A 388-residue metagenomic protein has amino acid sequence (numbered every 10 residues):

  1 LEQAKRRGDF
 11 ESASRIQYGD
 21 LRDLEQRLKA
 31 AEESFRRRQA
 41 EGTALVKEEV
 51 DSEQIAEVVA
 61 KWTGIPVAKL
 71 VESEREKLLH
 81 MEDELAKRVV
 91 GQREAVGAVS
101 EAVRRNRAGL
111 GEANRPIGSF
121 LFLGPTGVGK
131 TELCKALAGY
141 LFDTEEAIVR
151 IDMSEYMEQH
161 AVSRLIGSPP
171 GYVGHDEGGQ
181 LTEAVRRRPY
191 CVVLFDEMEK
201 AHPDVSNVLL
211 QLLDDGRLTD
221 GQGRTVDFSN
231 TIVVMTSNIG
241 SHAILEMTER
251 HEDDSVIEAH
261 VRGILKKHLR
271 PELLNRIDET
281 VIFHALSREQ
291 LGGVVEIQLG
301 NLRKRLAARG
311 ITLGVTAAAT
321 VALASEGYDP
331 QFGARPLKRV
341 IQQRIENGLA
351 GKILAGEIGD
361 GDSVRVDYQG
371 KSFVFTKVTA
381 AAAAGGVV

Functional and structural regions predicted by a protein language model:
L1-V388: AAA+ P-loop NTPase nucleotide-binding core of proteostasis motors
